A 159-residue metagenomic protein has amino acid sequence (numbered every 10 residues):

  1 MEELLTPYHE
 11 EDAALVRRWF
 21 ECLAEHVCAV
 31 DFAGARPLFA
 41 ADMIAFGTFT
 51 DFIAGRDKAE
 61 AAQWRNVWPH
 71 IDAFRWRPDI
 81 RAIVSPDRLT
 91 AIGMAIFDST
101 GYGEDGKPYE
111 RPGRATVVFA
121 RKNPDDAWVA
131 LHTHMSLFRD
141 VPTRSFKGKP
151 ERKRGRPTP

Functional and structural regions predicted by a protein language model:
M1-A41, G148-P159: Short, low-complexity N-terminal intrinsically disordered segments enriched in polar/charged residues
E2-L5, H70, M94, T100 (+3 more regions): C-terminal-biased regions
R18, F32-L89: A solvent-exposed, acidic/Ser-Thr-rich amphipathic alpha-helical stretch
I44-T48, T90-G101, V118: Short, well-ordered beta-strand segments in beta-rich or mixed alpha/beta enzyme and ligand-binding folds
Q63-W64, P78-V84, F97-S99, R114-R121 (+1 more regions): Hydrophobic/aromatic beta-strand elements that line small-molecule binding cavities or substrate pockets in beta-rich
H70-I71, S99-E110: Short, cysteine-centered beta-strand-loop-beta hairpins and adjacent loop/turn segments enriched in charged/polar
I83-I92, K107, F119-V129: A short, structured loop/turn motif at beta-sheet edges
P112-K147: Short beta-strand edge/turn micro-motifs at domain boundaries
